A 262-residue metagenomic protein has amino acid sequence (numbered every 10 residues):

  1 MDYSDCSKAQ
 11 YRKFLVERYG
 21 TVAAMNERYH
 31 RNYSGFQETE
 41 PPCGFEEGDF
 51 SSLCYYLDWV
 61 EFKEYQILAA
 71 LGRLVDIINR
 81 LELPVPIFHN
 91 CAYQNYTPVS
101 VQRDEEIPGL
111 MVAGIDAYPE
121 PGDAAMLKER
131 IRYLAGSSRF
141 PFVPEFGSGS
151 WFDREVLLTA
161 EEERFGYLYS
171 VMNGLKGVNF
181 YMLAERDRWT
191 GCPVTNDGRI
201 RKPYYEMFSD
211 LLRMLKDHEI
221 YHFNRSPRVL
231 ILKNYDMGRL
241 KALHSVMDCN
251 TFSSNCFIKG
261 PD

Functional and structural regions predicted by a protein language model:
M1-D104: Polysaccharide-binding and catalytic clefts of secreted carbohydrate-active enzymes
D2-G20, I107-D123, Y204-F208: Acidic, His- and aromatic-enriched active-site or binding-groove loops in soluble protein domains that engage sugars
N32-G48, Y56, A69-G72, R80 (+3 more regions): Carbohydrate-binding surfaces of carbohydrate-active enzymes
L83, A92-Y96, S100-G122, E129: Long terminal accessory regions outside catalytic cores
F88, G114, F142-V143: Structural detector of well-ordered beta-strand residues that form the stable sheet scaffold of enzyme domains
